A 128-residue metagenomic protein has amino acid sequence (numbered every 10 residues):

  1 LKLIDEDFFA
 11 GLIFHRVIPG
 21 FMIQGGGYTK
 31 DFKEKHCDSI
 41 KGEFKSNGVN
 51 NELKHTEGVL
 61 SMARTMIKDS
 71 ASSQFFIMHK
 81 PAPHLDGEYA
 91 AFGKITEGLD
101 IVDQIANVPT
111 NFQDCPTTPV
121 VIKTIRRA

Functional and structural regions predicted by a protein language model:
L1-A128: Cyclophilin-like peptidyl-prolyl cis-trans isomerases
